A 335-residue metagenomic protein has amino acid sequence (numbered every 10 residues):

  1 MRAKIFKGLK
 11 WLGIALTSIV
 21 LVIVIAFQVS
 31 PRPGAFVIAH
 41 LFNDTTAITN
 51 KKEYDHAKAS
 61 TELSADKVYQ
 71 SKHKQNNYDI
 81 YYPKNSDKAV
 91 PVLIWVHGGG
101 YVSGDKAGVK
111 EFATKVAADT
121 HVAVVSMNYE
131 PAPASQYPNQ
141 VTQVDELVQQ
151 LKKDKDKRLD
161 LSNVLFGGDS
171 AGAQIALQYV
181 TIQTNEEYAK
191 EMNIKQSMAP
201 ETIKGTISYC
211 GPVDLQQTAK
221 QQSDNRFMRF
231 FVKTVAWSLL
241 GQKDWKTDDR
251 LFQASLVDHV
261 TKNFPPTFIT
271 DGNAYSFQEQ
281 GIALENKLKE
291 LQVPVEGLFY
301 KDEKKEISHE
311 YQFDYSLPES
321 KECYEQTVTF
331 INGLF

Functional and structural regions predicted by a protein language model:
K4, G8-F335: Alpha/beta-hydrolase superfamily serine-hydrolase fold, recognizing
